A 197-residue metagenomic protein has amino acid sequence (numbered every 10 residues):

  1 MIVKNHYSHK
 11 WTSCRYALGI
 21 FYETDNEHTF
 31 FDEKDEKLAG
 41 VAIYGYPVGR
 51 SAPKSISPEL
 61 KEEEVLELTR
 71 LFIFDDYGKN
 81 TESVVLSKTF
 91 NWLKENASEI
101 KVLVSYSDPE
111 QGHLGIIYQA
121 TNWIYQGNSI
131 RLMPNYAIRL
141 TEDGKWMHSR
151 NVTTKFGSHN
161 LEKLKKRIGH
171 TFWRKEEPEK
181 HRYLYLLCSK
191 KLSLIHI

Functional and structural regions predicted by a protein language model:
M1-C14: Short amphipathic alpha-helix that is part of the acyltransferase structural core
Y7-S8, D25-N26, I73: Short beta-turn/strand-loop junction motif enriched in small, turn-promoting residues
R15, P178-Y183: Short hydrophobic/aromatic beta-strand or adjacent loop that forms the aromatic wall/cage of a ligand/substrate-binding
R15-G19, V41: Short hydrophobic/aromatic beta-strand element in the GNAT-like acyltransferase core that lines or flanks the acyl-donor
F21-D25, Y185-L186: Active-site beta-strand termini and strand-to-loop segments that position acidic
H28-V48, A52-S55: Conserved beta-strand in the GNAT
G45-T171, Y185: Acyl-donor binding region in acyl/amide transferases
I195-I197: Conserved small/polar residues in nucleotide/adenosyl-binding loops
